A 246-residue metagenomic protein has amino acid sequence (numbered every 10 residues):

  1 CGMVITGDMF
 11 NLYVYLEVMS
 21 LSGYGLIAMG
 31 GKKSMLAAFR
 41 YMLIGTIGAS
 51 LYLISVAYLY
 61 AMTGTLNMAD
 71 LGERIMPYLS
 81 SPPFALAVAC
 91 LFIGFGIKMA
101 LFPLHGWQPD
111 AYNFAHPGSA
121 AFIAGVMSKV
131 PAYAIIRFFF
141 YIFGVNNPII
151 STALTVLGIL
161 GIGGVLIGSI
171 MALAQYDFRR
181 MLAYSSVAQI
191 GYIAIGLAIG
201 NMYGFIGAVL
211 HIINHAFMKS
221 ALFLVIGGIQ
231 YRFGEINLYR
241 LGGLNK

Functional and structural regions predicted by a protein language model:
C1-F10, S22-K246: Hydrophobic transmembrane alpha-helices and their helix-loop junctions in integral membrane proteins
V14: Short, ordered loop/turn segments at secondary-structure junctions
E17: Short phosphate-coordinating micro-motif centered on Lys-Gly-acidic
